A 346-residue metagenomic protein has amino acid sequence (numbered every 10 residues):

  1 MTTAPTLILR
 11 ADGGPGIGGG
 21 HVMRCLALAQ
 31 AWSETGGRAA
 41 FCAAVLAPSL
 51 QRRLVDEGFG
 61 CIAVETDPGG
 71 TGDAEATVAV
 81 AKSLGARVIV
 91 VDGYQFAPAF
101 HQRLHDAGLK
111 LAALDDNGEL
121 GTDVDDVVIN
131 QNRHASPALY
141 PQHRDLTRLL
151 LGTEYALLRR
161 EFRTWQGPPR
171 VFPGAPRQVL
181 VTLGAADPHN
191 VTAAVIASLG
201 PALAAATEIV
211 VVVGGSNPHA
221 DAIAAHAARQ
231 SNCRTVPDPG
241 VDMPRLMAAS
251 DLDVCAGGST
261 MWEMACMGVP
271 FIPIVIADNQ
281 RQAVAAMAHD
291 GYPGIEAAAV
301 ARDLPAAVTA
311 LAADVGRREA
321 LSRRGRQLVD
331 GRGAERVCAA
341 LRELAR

Functional and structural regions predicted by a protein language model:
L9-G16, L28-G37, A44-R144: Active-site and donor-binding regions of nucleotide-sugar-utilizing enzymes
V124-N190, S216, A220-D221: A nucleotide-sugar donor-handling region in carbohydrate enzymes
Q166-G167, P173-S250: Donor-nucleotide binding loops and adjacent catalytic segments primarily of GT-B fold Leloir glycosyltransferases
P244, M261-M267, A285: Short alpha-helical segment that forms part of, or immediately flanks, the ligand-binding pocket in carbohydrate-active
A248-S259: Acidic donor-binding loop of glycosyltransferase active sites
V300-R317: C-terminal "capping" alpha-helix adjacent to the active site of nucleotide-linked donor transferases in cell-envelope
R317-G331: A short, well-ordered alpha-helix in the C-terminal region of glycosyltransferases
D330-R346: C-terminal alpha-helical cap of glycosyltransferases
